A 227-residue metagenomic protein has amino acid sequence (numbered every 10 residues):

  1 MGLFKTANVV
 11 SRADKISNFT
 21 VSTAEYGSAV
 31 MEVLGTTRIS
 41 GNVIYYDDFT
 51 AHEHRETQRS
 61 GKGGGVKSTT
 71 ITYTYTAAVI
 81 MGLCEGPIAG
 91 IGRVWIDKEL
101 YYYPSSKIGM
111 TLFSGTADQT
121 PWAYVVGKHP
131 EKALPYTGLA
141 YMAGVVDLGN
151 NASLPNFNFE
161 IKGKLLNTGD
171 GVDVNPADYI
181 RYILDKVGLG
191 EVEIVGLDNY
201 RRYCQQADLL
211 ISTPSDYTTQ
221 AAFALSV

Functional and structural regions predicted by a protein language model:
M1-V227: Polar, S/T/G-rich
